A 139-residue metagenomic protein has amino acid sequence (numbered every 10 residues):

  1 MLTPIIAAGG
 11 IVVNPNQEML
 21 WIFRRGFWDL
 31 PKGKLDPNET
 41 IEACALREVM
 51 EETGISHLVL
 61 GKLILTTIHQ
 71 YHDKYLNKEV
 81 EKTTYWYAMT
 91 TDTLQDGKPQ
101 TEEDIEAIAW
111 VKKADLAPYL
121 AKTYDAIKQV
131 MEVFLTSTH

Functional and structural regions predicted by a protein language model:
M1-G9: Acidic, metal-coordinating catalytic segment for phosphate/diphosphate chemistry, firing primarily on the Nudix
L20-W21: Conserved beta-propeller blade signature
R24-R25: C-terminal lobe/hinge of AMP-binding adenylation domains
P31: Compact nucleic-acid interaction/catalytic patches
L35-Y124: Unchanged
Y119-H139: Charged phosphate-binding loop/patch that engages nucleotide di/tri-phosphates or the phosphate backbone of nucleic
